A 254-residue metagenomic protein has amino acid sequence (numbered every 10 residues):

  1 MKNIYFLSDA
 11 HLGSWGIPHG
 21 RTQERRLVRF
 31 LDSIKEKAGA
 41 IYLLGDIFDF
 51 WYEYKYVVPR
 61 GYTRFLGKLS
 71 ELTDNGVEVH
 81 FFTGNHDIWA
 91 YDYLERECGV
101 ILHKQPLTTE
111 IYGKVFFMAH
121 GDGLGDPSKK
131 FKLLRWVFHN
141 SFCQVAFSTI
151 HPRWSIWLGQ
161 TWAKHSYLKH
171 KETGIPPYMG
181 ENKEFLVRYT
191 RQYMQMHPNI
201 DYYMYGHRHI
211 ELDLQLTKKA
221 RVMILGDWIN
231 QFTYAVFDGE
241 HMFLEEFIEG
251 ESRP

Functional and structural regions predicted by a protein language model:
K2-N3, L7, L12-I111: Core catalytic region of metal-dependent phosphoesterases/phosphodiesterases, especially metallo-beta-lactamase-like
N3, H11, I248-P254: A structural signal for the main folded, soluble domain(s) of proteins
N3-H11, V115-D122, V222-G226: Active-site-proximal beta-strand elements of phosphoester/diester hydrolases
H11, N85-H86, H120, G206-H209: Histidine-centered divalent metal-coordination motifs
R26, Y112-M118, L124, S128: Catalytic core of the metallo-beta-lactamase
D49-L72, K169-I200: N-terminal short leaders/motifs
I101-K104, D122, P127-H139, N182-F247: Conserved beta-sheet core of the metallophosphoesterase superfamily
G121-F185: Active-site-proximal loop/helix segment associated with metal-binding centers of metalloenzymes
